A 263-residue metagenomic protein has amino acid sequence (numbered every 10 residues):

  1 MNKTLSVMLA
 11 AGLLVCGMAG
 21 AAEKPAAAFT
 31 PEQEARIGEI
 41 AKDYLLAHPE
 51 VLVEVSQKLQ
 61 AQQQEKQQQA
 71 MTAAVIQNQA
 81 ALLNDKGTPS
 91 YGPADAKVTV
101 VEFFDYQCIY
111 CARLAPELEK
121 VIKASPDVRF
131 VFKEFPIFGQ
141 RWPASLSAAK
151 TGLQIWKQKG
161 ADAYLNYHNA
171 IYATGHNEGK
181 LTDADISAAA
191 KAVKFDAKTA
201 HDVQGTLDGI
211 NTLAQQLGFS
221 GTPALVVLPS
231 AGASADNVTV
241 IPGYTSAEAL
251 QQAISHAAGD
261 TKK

Functional and structural regions predicted by a protein language model:
N2-L5, L14-N78: N-terminal targeting signals for export/organelle localization
T4-L5, A22-G38, K42, S187-K263: C-terminal cap of thioredoxin/glutaredoxin-like
E34, G38, K42, P49 (+9 more regions): Extracytoplasmic/secreted envelope proteins and their assembly/folding machinery, especially bacterial periplasmic
A41-L45, P49, S56-L59, Q63 (+8 more regions): Sec/Tat-exported extracytoplasmic proteins
Q64-T99: Long amphipathic N-terminal alpha/beta scaffold segment
Y91-C108, A115-L118, F130, E134: Short active-site neighborhood of thiol/selenol oxidoreductases, capturing the structured segment around
F103-D105, K133-P136, I171-Y172, L228 (+1 more regions): Active-site-proximal beta-strand/loop segments in catalytic clefts of secreted hydrolases
A112-K191, Q215-S220: Structural alpha/beta surface segment adjacent to cysteine/selenocysteine redox centers across thiol/disulfide enzymes
